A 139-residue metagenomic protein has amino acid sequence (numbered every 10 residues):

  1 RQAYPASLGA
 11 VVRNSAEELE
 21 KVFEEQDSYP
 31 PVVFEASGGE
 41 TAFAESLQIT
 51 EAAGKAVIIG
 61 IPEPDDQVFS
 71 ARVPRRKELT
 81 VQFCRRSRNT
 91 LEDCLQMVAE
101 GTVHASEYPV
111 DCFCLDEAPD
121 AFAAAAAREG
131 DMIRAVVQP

Functional and structural regions predicted by a protein language model:
R1-E45: Adenosine-nucleotide cofactor-binding segment
V12-R13, A53-A56, A135: Hydrophobic residues within beta-strands of alpha/beta enzymes
V12-R13, V81, C112: Conserved beta-strand scaffold positions in the cores of enzyme catalytic domains, especially in NTP/NDP-utilizing
K21-Q26, I49, M97, A121-A124: CheY-like receiver
P31-A36, I59-E63, F83-C84, E107-D111: Glycine- and other small-residue-rich loops at beta-strand/loop junctions that grip anionic moieties
E40-T102, P139: Glycine-rich phosphate-binding loop and adjacent beta-alpha segment of Rossmann(oid) nucleotide-cofactor-binding
A44, R88-P139: C-terminal hydrophobic helical "lid"/dimerization subdomain of Rossmann-like NAD(P)H-dependent oxidoreductases
